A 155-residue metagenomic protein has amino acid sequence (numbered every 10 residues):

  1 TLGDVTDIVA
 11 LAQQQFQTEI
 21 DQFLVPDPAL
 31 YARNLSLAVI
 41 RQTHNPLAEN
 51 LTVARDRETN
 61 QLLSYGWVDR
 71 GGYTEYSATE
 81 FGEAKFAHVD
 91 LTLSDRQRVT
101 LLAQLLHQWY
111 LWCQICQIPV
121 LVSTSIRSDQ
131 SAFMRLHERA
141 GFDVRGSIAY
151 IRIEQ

Functional and structural regions predicted by a protein language model:
T1-A10: A short beta-loop-alpha structural element at the N-terminal edge of CoA-dependent acyl/N-acetyltransferase catalytic
F16-V39: Conserved GNAT-fold acetyl-CoA-binding loop/helix
L37-V53: A short helix-loop-beta-strand connector motif used in the catalytic cores of GNAT acetyltransferases and, in some
V53, N60-R70: Conserved beta-strand in the GNAT
G72-A84, D143-R145: A conserved beta-turn-beta hairpin within the catalytic core of GNAT-like acetyltransferases that forms part
A84-V99: A short, internal acetyl-CoA/4′-phosphopantetheine-binding micro-motif in the GNAT/acyltransferase core
D95-L111: Conserved acetyl-CoA-binding loop-helix of GNAT-fold acetyltransferases
L105, W109, L121-F133, I153: Conserved beta-strand-loop-alpha-helix junction that forms the acyl-donor binding cleft
